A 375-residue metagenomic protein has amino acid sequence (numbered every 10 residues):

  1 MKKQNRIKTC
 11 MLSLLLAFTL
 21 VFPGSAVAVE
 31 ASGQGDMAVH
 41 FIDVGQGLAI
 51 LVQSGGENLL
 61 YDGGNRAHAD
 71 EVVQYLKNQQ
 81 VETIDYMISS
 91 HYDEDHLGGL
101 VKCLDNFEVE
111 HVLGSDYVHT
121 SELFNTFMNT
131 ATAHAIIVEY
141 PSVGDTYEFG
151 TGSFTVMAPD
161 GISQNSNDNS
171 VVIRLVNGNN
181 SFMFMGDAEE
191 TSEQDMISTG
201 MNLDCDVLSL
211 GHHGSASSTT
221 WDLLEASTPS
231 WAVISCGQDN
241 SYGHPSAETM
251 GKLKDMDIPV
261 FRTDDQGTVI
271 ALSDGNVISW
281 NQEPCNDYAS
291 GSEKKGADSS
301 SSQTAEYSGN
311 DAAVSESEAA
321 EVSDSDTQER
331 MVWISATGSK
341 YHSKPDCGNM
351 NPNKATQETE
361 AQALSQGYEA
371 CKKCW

Functional and structural regions predicted by a protein language model:
K2-L12: Bacterial N-terminal signal peptides that target proteins for export
K2-Q4, F18-V322: Non-globular, low-confidence helical/coil segments that flank catalytic cores
A28, S290-W375: Mature, structured domains enriched in cysteine- and short glycine motifs
